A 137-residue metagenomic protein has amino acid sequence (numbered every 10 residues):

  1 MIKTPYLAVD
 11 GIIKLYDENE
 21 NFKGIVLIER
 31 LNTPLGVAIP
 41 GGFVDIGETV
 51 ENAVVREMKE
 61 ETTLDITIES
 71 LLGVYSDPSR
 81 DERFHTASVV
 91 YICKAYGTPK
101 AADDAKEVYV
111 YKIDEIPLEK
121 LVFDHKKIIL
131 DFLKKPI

Functional and structural regions predicted by a protein language model:
M1-I25: Conserved N-terminal beta-strand and adjoining loop/helix that marks the start of the Nudix/MutT-like hydrolase domain
P5, L35, R83-A87: Residue-level preference for beta-strand/loop junctions
I13-L15, E29, V90-K94, K112: Short, well-ordered beta-strand micro-motif
Y16-N21, T33-P34, D77, K94-T98: Short, charged/polar surface micro-motifs in flexible loops or helix N-caps
N21-E61: Conserved Nudix-box catalytic region and its N-terminal flanking loop in Nudix hydrolases and closely related
L64-G73: A short coil-to-beta-strand element that immediately follows conserved catalytic motifs
S76-P99, F132, P136: Active-site-adjacent beta-strand/loop module that shapes the phosphate/pyrophosphate-binding cleft
I92, K100-L133: NUDIX/MutT-family hydrolases
